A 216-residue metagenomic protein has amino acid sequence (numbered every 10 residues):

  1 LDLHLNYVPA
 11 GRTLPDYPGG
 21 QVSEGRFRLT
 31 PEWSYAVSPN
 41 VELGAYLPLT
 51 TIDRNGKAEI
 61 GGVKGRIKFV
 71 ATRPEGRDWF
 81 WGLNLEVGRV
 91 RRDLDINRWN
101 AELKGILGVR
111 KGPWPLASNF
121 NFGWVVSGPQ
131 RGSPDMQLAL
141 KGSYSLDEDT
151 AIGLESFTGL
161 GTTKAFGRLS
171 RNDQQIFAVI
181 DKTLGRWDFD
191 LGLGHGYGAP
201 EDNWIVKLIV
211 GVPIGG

Functional and structural regions predicted by a protein language model:
L1-G216: Transmembrane beta-barrel domains of Gram-negative outer membranes and organellar outer membranes
